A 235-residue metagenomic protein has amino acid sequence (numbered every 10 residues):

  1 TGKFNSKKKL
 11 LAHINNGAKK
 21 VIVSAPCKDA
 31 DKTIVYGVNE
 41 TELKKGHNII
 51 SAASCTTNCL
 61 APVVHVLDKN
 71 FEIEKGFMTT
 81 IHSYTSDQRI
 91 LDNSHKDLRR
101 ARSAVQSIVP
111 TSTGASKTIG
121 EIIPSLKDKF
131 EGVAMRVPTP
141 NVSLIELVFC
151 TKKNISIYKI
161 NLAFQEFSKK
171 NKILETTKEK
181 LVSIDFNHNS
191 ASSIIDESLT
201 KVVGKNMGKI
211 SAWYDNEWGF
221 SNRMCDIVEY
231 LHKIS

Functional and structural regions predicted by a protein language model:
T1-A101, V202, M224-D226, I234: N-terminal Rossmann-like NAD(P) cofactor-binding subdomain of oxidoreductases, focused on the glycine-rich
E72-K75, T80-S211, S235: C-terminal substrate-binding/catalytic lobe of Rossmann-fold NAD(P)-dependent oxidoreductases
N161-A163, R223-I227: Composition- and surface-driven signal marking solvent-exposed, interaction-prone regions in large proteins
W218-G219: Terminal, contiguous helix-loop blocks that mediate binding/assembly
